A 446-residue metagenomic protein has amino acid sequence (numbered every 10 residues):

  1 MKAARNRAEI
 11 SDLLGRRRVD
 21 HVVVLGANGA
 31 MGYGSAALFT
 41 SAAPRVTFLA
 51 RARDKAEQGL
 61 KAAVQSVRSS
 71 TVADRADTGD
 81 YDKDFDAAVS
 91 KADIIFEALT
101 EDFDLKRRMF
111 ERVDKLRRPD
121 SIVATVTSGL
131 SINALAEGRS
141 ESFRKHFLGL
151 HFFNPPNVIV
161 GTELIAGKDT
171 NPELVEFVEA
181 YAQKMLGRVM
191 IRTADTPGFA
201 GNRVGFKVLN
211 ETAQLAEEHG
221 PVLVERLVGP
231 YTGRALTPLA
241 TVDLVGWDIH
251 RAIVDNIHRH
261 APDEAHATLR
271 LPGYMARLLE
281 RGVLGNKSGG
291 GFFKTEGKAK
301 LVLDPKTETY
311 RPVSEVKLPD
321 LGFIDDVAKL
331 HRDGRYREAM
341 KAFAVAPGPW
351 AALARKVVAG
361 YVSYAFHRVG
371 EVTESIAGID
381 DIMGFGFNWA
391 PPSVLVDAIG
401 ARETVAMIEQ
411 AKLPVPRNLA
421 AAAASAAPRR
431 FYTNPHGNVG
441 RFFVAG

Functional and structural regions predicted by a protein language model:
M1-G446: N-terminal glycine-rich phosphate-binding loop for ADP-containing cofactors
